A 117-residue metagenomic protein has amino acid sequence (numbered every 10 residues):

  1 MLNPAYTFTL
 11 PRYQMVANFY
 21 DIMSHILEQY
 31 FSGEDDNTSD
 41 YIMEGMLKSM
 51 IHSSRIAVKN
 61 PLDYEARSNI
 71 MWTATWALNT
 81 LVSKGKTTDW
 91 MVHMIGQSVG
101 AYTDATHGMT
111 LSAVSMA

Functional and structural regions predicted by a protein language model:
M1-D35: A glycine/threonine-rich phosphate-anchoring loop and its flanking beta-alpha core in nucleotide/phosphate-binding
Q29-A117: Active-site segments that bind and position negatively charged phosphate/pyrophosphate groups
